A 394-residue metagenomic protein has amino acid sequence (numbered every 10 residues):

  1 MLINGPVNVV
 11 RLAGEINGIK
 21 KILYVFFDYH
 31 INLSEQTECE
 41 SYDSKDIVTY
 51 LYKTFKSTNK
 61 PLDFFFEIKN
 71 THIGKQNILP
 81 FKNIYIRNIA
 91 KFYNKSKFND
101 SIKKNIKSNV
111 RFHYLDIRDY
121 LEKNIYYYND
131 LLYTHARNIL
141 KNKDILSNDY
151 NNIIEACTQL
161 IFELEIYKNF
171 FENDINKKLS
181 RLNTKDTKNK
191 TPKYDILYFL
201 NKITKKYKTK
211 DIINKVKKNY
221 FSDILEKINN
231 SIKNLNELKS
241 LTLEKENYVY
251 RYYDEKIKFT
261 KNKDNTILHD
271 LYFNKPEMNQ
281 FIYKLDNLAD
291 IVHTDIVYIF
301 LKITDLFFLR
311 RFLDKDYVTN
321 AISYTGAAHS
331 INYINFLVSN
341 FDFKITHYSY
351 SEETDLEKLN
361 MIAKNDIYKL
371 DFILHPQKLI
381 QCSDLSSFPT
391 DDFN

Functional and structural regions predicted by a protein language model:
M1-N394: Compositional signal for N-terminal targeting/processing segments
